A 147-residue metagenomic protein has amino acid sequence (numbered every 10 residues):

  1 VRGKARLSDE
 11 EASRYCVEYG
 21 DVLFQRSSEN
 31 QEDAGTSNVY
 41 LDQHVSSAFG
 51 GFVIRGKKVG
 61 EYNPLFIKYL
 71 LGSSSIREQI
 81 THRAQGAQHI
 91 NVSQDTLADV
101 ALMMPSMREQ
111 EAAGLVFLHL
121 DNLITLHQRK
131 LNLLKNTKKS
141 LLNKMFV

Functional and structural regions predicted by a protein language model:
V1-V147: Feature detects amphipathic, helix-rich regulatory segments
